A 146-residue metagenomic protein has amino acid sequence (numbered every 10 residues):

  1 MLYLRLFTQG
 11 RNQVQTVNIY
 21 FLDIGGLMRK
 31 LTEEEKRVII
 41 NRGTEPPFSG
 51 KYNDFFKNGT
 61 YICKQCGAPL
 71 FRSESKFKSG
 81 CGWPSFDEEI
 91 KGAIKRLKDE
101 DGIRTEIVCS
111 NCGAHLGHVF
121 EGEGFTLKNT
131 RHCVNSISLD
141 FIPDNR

Functional and structural regions predicted by a protein language model:
M1, V14, G26-M28: Initiator methionine at the very start of the polypeptide chain
Y3, N12, N18-Y20: Intrinsic-disorder-associated, low-complexity terminal segments enriched in Asp/Asn/His/Tyr and depleted of Lys/Arg
L6: Iron-sulfur (Fe-S) cluster-binding modules
Q9: Short Gly/Ser/Thr- and charged-rich N-terminal loops/segments that act as flexible capping/hinge elements
N18, D23-R146: A short Gly-Trp-Pro
